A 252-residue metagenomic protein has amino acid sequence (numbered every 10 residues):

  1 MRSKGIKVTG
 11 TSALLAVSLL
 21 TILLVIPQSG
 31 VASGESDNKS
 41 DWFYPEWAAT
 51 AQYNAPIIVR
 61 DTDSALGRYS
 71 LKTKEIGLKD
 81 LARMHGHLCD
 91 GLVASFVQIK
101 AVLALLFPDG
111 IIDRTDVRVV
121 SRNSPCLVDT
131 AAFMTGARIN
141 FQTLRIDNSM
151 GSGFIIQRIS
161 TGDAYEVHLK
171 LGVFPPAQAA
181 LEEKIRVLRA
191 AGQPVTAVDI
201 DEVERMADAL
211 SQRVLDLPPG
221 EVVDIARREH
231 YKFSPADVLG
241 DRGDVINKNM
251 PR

Functional and structural regions predicted by a protein language model:
M1, L14-V17, S33: Intrinsic disorder/low-complexity segments
M1-V8: N-terminal secretory signal peptides that target proteins for export/translocation
S3, L20-L23, S40, D63: Intrinsically disordered, low-complexity regions
V8-T11, T62-D63: A short alpha-helix capping/helix-coil boundary motif
A13-I26: Bacterial N-terminal signal peptides
V25-G34: Signal peptide processing junction and immediate N-terminal pro/mature segment of secreted/exported proteins
S33-L88, V93-R252: Non-transmembrane, aqueous-exposed alpha-helical and coiled segments at domain scale
